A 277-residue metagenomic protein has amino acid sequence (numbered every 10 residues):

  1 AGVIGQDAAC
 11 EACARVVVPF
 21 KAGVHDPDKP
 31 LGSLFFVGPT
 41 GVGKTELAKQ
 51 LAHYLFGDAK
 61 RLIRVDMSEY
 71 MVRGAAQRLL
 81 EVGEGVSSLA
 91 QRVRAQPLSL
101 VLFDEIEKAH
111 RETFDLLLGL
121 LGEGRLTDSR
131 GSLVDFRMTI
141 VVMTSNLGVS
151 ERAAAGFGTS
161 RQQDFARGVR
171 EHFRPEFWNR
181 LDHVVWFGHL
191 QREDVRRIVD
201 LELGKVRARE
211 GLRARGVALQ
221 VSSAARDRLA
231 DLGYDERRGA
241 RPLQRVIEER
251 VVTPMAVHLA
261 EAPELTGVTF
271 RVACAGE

Functional and structural regions predicted by a protein language model:
A1-E277: AAA+ P-loop NTPase nucleotide-binding core of proteostasis motors
